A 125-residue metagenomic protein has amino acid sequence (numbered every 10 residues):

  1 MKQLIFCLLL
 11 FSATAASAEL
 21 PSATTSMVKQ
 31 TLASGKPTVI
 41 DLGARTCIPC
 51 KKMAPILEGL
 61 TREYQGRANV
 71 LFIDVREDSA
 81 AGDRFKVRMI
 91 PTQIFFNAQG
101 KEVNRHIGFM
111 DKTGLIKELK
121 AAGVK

Functional and structural regions predicted by a protein language model:
L4-S12: Sec-dependent N-terminal signal peptides
L20-P37: A short beta-strand-turn-helix
G35-T38, L42-T46, M89: Short pre-active-site segment immediately N-terminal to redox-active cysteine/selenocysteine motifs in thiol-based
K51-E63: Typically the conserved alpha-helix immediately C-terminal to a functionally engaged Cys/Sec in thioredoxin-like
T61, G66-S79: Thiol-based oxidoreductase modules, predominantly thioredoxin-like and allied folds used for disulfide exchange
K86-I94: Structural micro-motif
A98-K125: Non-catalytic, surface beta->alpha helical segment in thiol-disulfide oxidoreductase systems
